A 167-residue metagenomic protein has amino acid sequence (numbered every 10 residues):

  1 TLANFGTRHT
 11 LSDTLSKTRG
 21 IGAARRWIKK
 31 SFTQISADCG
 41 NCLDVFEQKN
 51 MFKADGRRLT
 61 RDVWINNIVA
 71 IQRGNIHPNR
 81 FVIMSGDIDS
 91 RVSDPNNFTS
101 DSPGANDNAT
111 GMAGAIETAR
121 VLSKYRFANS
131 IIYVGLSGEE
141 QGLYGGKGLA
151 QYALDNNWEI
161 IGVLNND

Functional and structural regions predicted by a protein language model:
T1-H9, W27-D38, D87, R91-D94 (+3 more regions): Structured segments of extracytoplasmic/periplasmic soluble domains in secreted or envelope-associated proteins
A3-Q72: A non-catalytic alpha/beta surface segment that caps or lines the substrate-entry region of metallo-dependent hydrolase
T7-T10, N50-D55, N75-H77, I88-V92 (+2 more regions): Solvent-exposed loop/turn segments at secondary-structure junctions within structured extracellular/periplasmic domains
R58-N66, V92, N97-D167: Acidic/histidine-rich catalytic neighborhood of metal-dependent amide-processing enzymes
R73-I76, L154: Short polar/acidic secondary-structure junctions
R80-I83, G162: Structural motif
